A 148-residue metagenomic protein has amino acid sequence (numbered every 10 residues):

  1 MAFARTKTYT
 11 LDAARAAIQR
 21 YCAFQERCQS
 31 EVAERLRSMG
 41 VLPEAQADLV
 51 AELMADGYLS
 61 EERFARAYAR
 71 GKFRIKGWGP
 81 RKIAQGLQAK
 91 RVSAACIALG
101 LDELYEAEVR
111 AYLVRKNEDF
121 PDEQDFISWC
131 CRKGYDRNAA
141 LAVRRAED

Functional and structural regions predicted by a protein language model:
M1-D148: An alpha-helical, amphipathic repeat domain used for nucleic-acid recognition, typified by the mTERF helical solenoid
